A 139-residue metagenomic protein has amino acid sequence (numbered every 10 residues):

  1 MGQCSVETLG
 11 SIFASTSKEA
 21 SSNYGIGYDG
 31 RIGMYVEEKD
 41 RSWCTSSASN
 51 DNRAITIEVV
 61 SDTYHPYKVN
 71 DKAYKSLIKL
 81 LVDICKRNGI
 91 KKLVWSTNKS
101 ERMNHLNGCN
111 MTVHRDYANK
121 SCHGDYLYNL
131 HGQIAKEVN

Functional and structural regions predicted by a protein language model:
M1-D51: N-terminal catalytic cores of peptidoglycan-degrading enzymes
M1-Q3, V59, R115: Residues immediately flanking
E7, E19, E37-E38, E58 (+3 more regions): Glutamate identity and glutamate-enriched acidic tracts
S22, I32-G33, I55, C109-V113: A broad, low-specificity signal marking well-ordered, structured residues that form hydrophobic/aromatic
G25, T56-E58, I78: Residues within well-ordered beta-strands of beta-sheet-rich folds
G27-G33, A54-T56, K86-K91: Short C-terminal domain-edge/linker segments immediately following a structured domain
N52-T63: Glycine-rich, often proline-containing surface loops adjacent to acidic residues and nearby aromatics that form
T63-N139: Basic/polar, cationic surfaces and motifs that engage anionic cell-wall and phosphate/carboxylate ligands
